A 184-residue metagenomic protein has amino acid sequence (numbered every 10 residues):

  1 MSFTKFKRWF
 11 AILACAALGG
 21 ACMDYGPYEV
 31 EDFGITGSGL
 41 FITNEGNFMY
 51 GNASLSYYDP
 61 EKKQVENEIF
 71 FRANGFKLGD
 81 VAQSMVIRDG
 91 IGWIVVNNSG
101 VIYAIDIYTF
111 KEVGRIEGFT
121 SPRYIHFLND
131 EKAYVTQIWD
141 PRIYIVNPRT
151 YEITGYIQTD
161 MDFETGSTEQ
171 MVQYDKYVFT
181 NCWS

Functional and structural regions predicted by a protein language model:
M1-S2, M23: N-terminal hydrophobic targeting signals that begin at the initiator methionine
S2-F10: Bacterial N-terminal signal peptides that target proteins for export
L18-A21: C-terminal motif of bacterial Sec signal peptides marking the signal peptidase cleavage site
M23-S184: Predominantly soluble domains enriched in secretory-pathway, periplasmic, or organellar proteins
